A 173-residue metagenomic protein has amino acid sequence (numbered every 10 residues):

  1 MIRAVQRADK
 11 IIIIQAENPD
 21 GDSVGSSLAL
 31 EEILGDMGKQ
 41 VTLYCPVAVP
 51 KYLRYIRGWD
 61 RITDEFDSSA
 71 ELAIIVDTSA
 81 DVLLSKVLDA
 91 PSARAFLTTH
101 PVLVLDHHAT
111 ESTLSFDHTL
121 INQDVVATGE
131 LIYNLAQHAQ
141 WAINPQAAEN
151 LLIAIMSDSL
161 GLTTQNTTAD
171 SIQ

Functional and structural regions predicted by a protein language model:
M1-Q173: Replace "Mg2+/Mn2+-dependent" with "divalent metal-dependent
